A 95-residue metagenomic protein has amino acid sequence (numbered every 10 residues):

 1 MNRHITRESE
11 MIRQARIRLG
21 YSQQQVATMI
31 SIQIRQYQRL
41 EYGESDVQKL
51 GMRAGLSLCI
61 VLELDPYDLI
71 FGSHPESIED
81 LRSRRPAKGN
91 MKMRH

Functional and structural regions predicted by a protein language model:
M1-R18: A short, Lys/Arg-rich alpha-helix, primarily the initiator
I12, V26-A27, Y37-L40, L69: Conserved hydrophobic/aromatic packing and binding residues within compact polymer-binding modules
I17, T28, I60: Alpha-helical residues within the helix-turn-helix
G20, E44-I60: Short, basic-rich loop-to-helix N-cap that marks the start of a DNA-contacting helix
S22, Q33-Q36, G51, D65: Short coil turns linking two alpha-helices in DNA-binding domains
S31-Q48: Recognition helix of helix-turn-helix/homeodomain-like DNA-binding domains that insert into the DNA major groove
Q48, Y67-H95: Short, charged recognition helix plus adjacent turn of helix-turn-helix-like nucleic-acid-binding domains
